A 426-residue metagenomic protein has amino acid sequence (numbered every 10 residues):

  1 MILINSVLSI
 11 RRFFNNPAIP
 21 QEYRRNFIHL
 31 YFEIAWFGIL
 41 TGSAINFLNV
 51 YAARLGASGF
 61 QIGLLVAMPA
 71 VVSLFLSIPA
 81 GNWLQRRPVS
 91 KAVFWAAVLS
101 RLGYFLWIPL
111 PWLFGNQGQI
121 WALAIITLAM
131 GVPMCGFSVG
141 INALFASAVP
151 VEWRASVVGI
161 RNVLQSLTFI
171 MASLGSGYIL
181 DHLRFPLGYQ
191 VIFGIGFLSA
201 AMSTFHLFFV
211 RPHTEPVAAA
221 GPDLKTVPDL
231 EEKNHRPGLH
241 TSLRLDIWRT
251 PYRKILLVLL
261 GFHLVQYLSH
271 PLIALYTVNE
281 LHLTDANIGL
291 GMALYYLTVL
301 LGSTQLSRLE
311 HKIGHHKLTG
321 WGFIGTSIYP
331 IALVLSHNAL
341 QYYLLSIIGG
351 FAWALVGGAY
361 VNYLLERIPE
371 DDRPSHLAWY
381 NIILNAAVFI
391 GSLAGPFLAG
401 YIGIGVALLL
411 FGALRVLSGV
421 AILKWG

Functional and structural regions predicted by a protein language model:
I2-F75, F94, S100, I108 (+2 more regions): Helix-loop boundary and gating motifs at the non-cytosolic
A35, Q117-F137, Q341-L355: Hydrophobic core of transmembrane alpha-helices in multi-pass small-molecule transporters, especially MFS/SLC-type
V50, R54, I108-F114, F169-F193 (+1 more regions): Transmembrane alpha-helix termini and helix-breaking/packing motifs in multi-pass membrane transporters
G59-F60, V151-R161, D285-A286, E370-Y380: Loop-to-transmembrane helix entry/capping segments in MFS-fold secondary transporters and related SLC/MFSD carriers
F75-K91, L180-D181, G302-H315, A399: Helix-to-loop junctions at the C-terminal end of transmembrane segments in multipass secondary transporters
K91-W107, F197, K317-A332, L409-G412: Structural signature of the two symmetry-related core transmembrane helices
M134-V149, L355-I368: Intracellular juxtamembrane helix-capping segments at the cytosolic ends of symmetry-related transmembrane helices
Q190-F208, V406-K424: Symmetry-related core transmembrane helices of the 12-TM Major Facilitator Superfamily/SLC fold
